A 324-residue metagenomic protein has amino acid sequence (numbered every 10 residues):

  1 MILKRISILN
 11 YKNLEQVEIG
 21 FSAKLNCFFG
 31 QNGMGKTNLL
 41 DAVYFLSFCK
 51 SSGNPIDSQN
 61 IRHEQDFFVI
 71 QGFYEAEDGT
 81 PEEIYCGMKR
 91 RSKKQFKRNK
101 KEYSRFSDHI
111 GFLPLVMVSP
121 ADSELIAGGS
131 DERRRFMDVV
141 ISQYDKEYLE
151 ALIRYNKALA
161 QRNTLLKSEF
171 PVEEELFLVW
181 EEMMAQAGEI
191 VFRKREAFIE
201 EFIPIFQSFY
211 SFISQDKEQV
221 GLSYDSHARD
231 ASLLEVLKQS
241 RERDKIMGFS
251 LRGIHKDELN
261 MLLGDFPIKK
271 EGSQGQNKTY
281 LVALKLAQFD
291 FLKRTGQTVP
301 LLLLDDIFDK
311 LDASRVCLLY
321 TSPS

Functional and structural regions predicted by a protein language model:
M1-Q31, V172-Q186, I190-L303, K310-L318: Conserved NTPase motor "head" modules and their coupling/switch loops across ABC/AAA+ ATPases, GTPases, and GHKL ATPases
G33, S51-N54, E64, A127 (+4 more regions): Non-catalytic, surface-exposed connector residues within folded enzymatic/regulatory domains
K36: Conserved lysine of the Walker
Y44: Helix-to-loop junction immediately C-terminal to a conserved catalytic motif
S47-E132, D138-Y144, Y148, I203-S208 (+1 more regions): Nucleotide-state sensing region of NTPase/ATPase domains
E124-I213: An accessory alpha-helical subdomain
Y320-S324: Conserved small/polar residues in nucleotide/adenosyl-binding loops
